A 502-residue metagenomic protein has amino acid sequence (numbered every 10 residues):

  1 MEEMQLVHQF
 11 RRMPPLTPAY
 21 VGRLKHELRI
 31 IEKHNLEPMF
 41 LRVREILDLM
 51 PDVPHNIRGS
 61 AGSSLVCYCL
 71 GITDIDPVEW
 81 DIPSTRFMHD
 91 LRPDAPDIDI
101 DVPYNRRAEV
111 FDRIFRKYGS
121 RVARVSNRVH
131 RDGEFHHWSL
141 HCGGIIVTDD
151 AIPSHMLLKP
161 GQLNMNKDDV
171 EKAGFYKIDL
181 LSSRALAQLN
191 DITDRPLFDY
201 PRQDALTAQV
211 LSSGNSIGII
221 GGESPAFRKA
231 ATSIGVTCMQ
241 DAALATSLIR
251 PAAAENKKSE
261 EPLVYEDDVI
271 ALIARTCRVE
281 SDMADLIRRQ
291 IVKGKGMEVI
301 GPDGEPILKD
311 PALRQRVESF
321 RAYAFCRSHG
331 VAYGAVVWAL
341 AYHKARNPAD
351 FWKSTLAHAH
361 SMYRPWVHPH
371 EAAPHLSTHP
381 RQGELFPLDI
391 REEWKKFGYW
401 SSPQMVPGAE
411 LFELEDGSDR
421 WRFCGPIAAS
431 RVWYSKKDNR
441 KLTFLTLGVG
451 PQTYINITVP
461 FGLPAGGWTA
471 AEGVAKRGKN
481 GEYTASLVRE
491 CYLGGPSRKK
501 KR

Functional and structural regions predicted by a protein language model:
M1-R502: Noncatalytic, beta-rich nucleic-acid-contacting surfaces in large DNA/RNA-processing enzymes
